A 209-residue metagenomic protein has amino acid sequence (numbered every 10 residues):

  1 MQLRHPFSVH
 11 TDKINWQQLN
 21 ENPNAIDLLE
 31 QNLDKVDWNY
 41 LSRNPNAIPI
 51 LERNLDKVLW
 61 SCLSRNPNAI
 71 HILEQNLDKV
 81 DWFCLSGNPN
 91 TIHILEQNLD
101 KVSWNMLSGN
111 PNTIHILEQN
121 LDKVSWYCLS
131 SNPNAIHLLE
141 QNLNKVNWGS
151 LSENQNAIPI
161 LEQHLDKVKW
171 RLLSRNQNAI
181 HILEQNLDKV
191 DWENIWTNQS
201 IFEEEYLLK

Functional and structural regions predicted by a protein language model:
M1-K209: Alpha-helical scaffold segments
